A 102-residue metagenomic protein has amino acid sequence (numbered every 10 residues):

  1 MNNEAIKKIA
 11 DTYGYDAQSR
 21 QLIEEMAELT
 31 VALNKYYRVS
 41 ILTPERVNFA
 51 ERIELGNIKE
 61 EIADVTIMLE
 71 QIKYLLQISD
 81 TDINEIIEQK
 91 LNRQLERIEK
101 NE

Functional and structural regions predicted by a protein language model:
M1-E102: Flexible "arm" and connector segments at domain edges
